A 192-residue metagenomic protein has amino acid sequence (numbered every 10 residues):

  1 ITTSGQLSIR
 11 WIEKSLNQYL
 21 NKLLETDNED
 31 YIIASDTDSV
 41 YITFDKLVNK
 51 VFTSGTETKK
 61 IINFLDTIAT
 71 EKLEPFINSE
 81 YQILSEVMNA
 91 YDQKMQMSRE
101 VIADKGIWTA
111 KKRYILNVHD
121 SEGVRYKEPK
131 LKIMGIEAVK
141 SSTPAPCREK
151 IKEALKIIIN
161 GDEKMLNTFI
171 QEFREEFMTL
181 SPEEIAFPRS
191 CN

Functional and structural regions predicted by a protein language model:
T2-Q6, E13-T37, D45-N192: DNA-dependent DNA polymerase catalytic subunits
